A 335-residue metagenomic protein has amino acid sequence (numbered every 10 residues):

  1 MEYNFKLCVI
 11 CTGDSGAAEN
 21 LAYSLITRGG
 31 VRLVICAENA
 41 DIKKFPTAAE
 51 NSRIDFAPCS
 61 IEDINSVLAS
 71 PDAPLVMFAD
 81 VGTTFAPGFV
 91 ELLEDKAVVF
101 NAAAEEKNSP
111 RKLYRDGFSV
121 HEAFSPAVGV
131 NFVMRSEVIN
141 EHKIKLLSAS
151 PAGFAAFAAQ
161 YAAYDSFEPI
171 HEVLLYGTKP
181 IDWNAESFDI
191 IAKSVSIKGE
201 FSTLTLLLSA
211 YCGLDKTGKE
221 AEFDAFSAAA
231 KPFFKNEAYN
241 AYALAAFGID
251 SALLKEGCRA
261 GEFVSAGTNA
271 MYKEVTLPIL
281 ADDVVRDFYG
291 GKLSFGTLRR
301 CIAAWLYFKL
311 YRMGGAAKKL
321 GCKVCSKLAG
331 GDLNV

Functional and structural regions predicted by a protein language model:
M1-S24: N-proximal low-complexity "stem/linker" segments adjacent to membrane-targeting elements
L25-P58: Acidic donor-binding segment of Leloir-type glycosyltransferases
D63-N65, G88-V138: Flexible acidic/His/Gly-enriched loops in nucleotide-sugar-dependent glycosyltransferase catalytic domains
I64-L75: Active-site nucleotide-sugar/metal-binding loop of Leloir-type enzymes
A73-T84: Short beta-strand-to-loop acidic/aromatic patch adjacent to the donor-nucleotide binding site
G117-E186: Conserved nucleotide-sugar donor-binding catalytic segment
K179-P232: Catalytic core of nucleotide-sugar-dependent glycosyltransferases
K216-V335: Membrane-interface aromatic/basic loop that binds lipid-linked glycans or pyrophosphate carriers, typified by
